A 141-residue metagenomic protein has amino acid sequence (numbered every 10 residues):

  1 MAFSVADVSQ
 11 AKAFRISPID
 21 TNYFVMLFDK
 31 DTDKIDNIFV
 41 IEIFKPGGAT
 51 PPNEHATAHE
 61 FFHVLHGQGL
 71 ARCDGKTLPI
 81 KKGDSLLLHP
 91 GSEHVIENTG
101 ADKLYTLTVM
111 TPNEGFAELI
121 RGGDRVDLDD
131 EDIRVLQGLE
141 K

Functional and structural regions predicted by a protein language model:
M1-N37, R121-K141: A short, N-terminal "cap"/entry segment at the start of jelly-roll beta-barrel domains of the cupin/DSBH fold
D20, T57, K76, S92-E93 (+2 more regions): A generic "binding-loop/recognition-motif" signal
M26, V40-H55: Conserved short histidine dyad/triad with adjacent acidic residue
T32-I35, F44-G48, Q68-L70, P112-F116: Short, charged/polar surface micro-motifs in flexible loops or helix N-caps
I41-E42, L87, D102-L119: A short hydrophobic beta-strand segment most commonly corresponding to one strand of the jelly-roll/cupin
P52-N53, A71-R72, L88, H94-A101 (+1 more regions): Short beta-strand His + acidic residue motifs that chelate non-heme Fe in jelly-roll/DSBH and cupin folds
T57-E60, V64-G69, D74: Glycine- and acidic-residue-biased ligand/ion/polar-headgroup-sensing regions
G75-P90: Short acidic-glycine-tyrosine-enriched beta hairpin
